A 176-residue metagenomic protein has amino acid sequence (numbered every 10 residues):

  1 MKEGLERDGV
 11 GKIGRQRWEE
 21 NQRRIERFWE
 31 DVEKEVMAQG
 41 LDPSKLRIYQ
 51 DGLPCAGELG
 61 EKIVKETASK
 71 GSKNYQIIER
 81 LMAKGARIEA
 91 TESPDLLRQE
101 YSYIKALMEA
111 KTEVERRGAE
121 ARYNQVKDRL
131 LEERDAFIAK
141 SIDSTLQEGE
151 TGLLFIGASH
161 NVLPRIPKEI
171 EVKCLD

Functional and structural regions predicted by a protein language model:
M1-D176: Compositional signal for N-terminal targeting/processing segments
